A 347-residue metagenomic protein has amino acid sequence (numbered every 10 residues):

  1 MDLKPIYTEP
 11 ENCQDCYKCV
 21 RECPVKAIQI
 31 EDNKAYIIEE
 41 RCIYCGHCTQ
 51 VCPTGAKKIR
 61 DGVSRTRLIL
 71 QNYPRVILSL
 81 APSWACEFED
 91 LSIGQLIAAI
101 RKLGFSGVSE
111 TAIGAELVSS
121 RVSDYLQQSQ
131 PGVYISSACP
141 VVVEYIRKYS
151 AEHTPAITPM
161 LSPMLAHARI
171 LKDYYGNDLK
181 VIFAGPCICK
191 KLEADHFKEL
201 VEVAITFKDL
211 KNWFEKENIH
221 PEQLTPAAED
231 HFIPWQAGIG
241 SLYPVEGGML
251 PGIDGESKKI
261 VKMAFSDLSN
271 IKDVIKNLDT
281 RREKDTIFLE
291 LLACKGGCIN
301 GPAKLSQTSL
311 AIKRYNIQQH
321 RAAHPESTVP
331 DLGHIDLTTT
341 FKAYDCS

Functional and structural regions predicted by a protein language model:
D2-E9, Q14-E39, I43, H47-V63 (+1 more regions): Iron-sulfur cluster-binding cysteine motifs and their immediate structural context in ferredoxin-like electron-transfer
R60-S347: Iron-sulfur-associated redox domains of electron-transfer enzymes in respiratory and anaerobic energy metabolism
